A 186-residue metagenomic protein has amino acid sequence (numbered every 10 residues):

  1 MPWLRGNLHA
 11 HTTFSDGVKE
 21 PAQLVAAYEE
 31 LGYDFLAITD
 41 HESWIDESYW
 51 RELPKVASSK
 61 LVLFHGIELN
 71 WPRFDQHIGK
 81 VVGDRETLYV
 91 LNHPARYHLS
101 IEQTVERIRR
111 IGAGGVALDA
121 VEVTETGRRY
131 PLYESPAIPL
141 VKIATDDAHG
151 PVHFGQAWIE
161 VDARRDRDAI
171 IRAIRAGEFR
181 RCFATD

Functional and structural regions predicted by a protein language model:
M1-L8, T12-F14, V18-A26, S58 (+2 more regions): Charged catalytic cores and adjacent phosphate/nucleic-acid-binding surfaces used for phosphate/nucleic-acid chemistry
A10, D40-E42, I67-L69: Short glycine-rich, polar/acidic loop-and-turn segments at beta strand-coil junctions
T13, V25-I45, V90: Divalent metal-dependent hydrolysis catalytic cores, especially in the metallo-beta-lactamase
A27-L31, E52, R110: A generic secondary-structure signal
F35-I38, V62-H65, V90, A120-E122 (+1 more regions): Structural recognition of the beta-strand scaffold that forms the well-ordered cores of secreted hydrolase catalytic
H41, P94, T126: Flexible loop residues that form catalytic and substrate-binding hotspots at small-molecule/glycan-binding clefts
W44, L63-G66, Y89, R167-I174: Short, Lys/Arg-enriched charge-dense amphipathic segments
W44-G66, I138-I143: Short acidic, glycine/proline-enriched helix-loop-strand junctions
